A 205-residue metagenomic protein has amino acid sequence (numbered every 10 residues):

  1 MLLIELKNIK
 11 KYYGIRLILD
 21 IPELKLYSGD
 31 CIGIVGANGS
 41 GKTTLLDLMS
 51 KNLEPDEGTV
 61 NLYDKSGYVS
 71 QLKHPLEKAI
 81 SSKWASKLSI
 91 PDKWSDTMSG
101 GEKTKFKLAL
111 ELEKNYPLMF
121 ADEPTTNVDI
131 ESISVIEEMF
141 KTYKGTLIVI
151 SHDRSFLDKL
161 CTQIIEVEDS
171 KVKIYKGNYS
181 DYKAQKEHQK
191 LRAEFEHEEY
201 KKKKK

Functional and structural regions predicted by a protein language model:
M1-A193: ABC ATP-binding cassette signature C-motif
K93, K204-K205: Compositionally biased, intrinsically disordered low-complexity regions enriched in charged/polar residues
Q189, A193, H197-Y200, K204: Amphipathic alpha-helical coiled-coil segments
